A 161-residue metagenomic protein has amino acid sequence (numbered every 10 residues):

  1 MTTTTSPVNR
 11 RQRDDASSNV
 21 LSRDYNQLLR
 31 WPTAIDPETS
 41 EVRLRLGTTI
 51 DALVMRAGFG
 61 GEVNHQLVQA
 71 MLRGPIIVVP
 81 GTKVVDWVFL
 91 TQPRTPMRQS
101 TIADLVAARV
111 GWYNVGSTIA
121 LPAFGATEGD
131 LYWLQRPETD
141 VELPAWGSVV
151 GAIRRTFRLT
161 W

Functional and structural regions predicted by a protein language model:
T2-K83, P93-T95, E138-W161: Signature for HUH/AEP ssDNA processing cores
F89: Catalytic core of tubulin tyrosine ligase-like
M97-W161: DNA replication initiation modules
